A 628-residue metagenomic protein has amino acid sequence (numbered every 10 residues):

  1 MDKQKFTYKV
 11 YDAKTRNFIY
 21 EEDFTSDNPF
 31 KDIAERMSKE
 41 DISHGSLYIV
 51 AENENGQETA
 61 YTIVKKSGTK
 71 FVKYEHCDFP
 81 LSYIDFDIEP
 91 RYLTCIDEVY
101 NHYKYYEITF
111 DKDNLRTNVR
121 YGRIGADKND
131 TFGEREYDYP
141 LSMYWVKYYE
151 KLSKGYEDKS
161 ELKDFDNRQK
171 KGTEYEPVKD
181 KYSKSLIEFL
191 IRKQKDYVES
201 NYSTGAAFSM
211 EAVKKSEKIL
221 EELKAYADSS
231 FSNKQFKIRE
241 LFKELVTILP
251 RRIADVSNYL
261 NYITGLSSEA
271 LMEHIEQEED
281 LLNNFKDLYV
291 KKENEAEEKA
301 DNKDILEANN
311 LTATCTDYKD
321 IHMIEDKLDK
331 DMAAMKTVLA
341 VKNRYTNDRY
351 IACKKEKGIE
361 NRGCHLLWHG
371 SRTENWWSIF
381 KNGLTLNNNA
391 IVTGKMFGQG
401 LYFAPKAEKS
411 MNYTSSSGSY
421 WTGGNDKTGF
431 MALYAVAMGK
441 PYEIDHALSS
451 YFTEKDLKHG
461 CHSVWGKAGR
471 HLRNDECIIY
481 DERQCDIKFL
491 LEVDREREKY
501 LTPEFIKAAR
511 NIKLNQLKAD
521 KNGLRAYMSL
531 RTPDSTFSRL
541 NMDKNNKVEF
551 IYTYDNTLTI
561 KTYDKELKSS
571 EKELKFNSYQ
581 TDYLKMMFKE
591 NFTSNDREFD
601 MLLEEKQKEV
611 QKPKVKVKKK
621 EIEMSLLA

Functional and structural regions predicted by a protein language model:
D2-S26, K31, E35-Y105, F110-T117 (+4 more regions): Intrinsically disordered, low-complexity terminal and linker regions
A13, E52, T109-D113, R120-I124 (+8 more regions): Structured beta-strand/turn binding interfaces of compact recognition modules in eukaryotic regulators
N17-I19, G56-E58, R116, A126-K128 (+8 more regions): Eukaryotic short linear interaction motifs
K39-G45, E54, L141-K171, T385-I478 (+1 more regions): ADP-ribosyltransferase catalytic core
D41-V50, I551-E566, S570: Acidic, low-complexity, intrinsically disordered interaction modules
H102-F110, A526-T553, L558: Amphipathic, interaction-prone secondary-structure segments
Y121-G125, N129, L249, V256 (+1 more regions): Glycine-rich loop/turn
K572-D596: Ampiphathic alpha-helical segments that act as solvent-exposed interaction surfaces
